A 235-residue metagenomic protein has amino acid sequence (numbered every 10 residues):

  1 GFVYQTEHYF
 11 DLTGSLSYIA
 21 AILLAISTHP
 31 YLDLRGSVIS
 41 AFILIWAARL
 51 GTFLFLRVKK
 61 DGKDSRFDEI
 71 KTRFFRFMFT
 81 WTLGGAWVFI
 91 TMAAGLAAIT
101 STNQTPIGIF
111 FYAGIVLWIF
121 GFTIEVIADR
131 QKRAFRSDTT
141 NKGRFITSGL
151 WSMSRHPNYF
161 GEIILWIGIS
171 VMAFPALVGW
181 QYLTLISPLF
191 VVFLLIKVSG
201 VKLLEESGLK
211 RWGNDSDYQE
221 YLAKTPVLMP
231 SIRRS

Functional and structural regions predicted by a protein language model:
G1-T6, T52-K59: C-terminal ends of transmembrane helices
F2, S17-A48, V88-Q131, R136-S235: Hydrophobic transmembrane alpha-helices
Y4, Y9-A20, G62-T80, R144-W151: Juxtamembrane helix-capping/reentrant segments at transmembrane boundaries
T6, T52, T72-F74, M92-I99: Intramembrane alpha-helical segments
L12, F75-V88, R155-E162: Select subsegments of transmembrane alpha-helices in polytopic membrane proteins, especially boundary-proximal
F42, L54-R66: Membrane-helix interface/capping segments
A48-F55, G85: Mid-bilayer segments of alpha-helical transmembrane spans in multi-pass integral membrane proteins that mediate
